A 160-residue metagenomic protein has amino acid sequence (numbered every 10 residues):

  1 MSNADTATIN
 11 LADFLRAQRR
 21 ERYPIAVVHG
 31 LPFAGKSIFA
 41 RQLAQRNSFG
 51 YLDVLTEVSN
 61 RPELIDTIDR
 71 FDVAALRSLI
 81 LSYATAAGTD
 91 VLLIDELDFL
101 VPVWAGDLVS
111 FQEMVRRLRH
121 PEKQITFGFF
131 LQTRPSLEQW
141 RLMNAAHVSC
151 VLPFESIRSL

Functional and structural regions predicted by a protein language model:
M1-R22: N-terminal pre-Walker A segment at the start of P-loop NTPase domains
R20-F39: Walker A/P-loop nucleotide-binding motif
K36-F49: P-loop NTPase Walker A phosphate-binding motif
Y51, T56-A84: Short glycine-rich substrate-engagement loop in P-loop NTPases that contacts/grips substrate
V54-V58, D90-D98, L131-T133: Short loop/turn segments at strand-loop or loop-helix junctions that form parts of catalytic or ligand-binding pockets
D72-V91, E113-F130: Mid-core helix/loop region of P-loop NTP-binding domains shared across ATPases and GTPases
T85-D107: Conserved P-loop NTPase "ATPase switch" module shared by AAA+ and STAND
F99-L160: Replace "adjacent to P-loop NTPase cores in ATP/GTP-dependent enzymes" with "adjacent to NTP-binding cores
